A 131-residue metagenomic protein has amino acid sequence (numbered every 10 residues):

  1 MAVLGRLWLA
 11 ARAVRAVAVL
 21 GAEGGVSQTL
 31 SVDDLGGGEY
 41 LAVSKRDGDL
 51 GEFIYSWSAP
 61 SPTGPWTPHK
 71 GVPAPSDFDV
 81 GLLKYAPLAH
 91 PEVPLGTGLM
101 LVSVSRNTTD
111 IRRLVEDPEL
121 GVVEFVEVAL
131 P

Functional and structural regions predicted by a protein language model:
M1-T29, D33-F78, V104-P131: Beta-rich carbohydrate-recognition and catalytic domains
Q28-S31, Y85-P91: Beta-propeller and closely related beta-sheet repeat lectin domains
L35, E92-P94: Short beta-strand micro-motifs enriched in acidic
K84-P87, P118-L120: Short, charged/polar low-complexity linear motifs in solvent-exposed/disordered segments
G96-M100: Noncatalytic modules at the cell exterior or secretory-pathway interfaces, chiefly beta-strand-rich lectin/adhesion
